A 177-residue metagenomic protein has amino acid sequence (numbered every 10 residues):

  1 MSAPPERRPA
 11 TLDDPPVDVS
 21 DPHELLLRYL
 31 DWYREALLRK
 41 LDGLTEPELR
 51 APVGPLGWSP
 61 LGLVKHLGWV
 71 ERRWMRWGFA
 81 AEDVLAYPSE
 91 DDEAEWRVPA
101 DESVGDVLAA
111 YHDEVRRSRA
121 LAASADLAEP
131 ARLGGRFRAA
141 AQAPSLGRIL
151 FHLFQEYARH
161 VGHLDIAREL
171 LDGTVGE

Functional and structural regions predicted by a protein language model:
S2-P16, H23-L41, E46-A94, G134-E177: Short, contiguous alpha-helical
S20-L26, V104-L108: Active-site rim elements
E95-L133, R148-F154: Acidic/histidine-rich alpha-helical segments that form the ligand environment of transition-metal centers
